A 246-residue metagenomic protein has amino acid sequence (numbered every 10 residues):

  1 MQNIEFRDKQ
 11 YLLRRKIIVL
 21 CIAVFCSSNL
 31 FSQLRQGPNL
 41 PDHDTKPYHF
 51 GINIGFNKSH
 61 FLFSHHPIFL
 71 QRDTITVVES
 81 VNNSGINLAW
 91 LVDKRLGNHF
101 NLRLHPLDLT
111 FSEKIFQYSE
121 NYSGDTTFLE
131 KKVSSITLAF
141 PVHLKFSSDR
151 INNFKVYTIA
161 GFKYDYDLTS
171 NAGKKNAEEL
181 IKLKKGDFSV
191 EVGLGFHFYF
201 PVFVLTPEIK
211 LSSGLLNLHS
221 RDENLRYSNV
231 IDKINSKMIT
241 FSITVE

Functional and structural regions predicted by a protein language model:
M1-D44: Cleavable N-terminal export/targeting peptides
F31-S84, E246: Short glycine/proline- and aromatic-enriched beta-strand/turn motifs that initiate or cap beta-hairpins
Q33, A160-G173, D187-V192, L205: A generic hydrophobic-segment detector
Q33-P41, L96-N98, L144-R150, Y166 (+3 more regions): Outer-membrane beta-barrel proteins
G37, K185-D187, G195-E246: Predominantly the C-terminal beta-signal and adjacent terminal strand-loop region of outer-membrane beta-barrel
D44-Y48, F56, H60, L91-S170 (+1 more regions): Gram-negative (and chloroplast) outer-membrane scaffold detector with strong preference for beta-barrel transmembrane
K46-F50, N82-I86, S134-F140, F154 (+2 more regions): Residues that define the transmembrane beta-barrel architecture of outer-membrane proteins
S64-E79, F111-S135, L168-L183, L218-D232: Flexible, solvent-exposed loop segments that connect beta-strands
